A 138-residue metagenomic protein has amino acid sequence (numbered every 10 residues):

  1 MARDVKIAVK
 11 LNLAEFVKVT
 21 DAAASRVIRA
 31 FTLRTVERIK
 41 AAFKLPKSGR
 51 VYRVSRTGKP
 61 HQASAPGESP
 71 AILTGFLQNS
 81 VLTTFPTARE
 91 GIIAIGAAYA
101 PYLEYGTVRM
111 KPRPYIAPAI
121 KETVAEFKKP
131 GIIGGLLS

Functional and structural regions predicted by a protein language model:
M1-S138: Short, Lys/Arg-rich flexible segments
